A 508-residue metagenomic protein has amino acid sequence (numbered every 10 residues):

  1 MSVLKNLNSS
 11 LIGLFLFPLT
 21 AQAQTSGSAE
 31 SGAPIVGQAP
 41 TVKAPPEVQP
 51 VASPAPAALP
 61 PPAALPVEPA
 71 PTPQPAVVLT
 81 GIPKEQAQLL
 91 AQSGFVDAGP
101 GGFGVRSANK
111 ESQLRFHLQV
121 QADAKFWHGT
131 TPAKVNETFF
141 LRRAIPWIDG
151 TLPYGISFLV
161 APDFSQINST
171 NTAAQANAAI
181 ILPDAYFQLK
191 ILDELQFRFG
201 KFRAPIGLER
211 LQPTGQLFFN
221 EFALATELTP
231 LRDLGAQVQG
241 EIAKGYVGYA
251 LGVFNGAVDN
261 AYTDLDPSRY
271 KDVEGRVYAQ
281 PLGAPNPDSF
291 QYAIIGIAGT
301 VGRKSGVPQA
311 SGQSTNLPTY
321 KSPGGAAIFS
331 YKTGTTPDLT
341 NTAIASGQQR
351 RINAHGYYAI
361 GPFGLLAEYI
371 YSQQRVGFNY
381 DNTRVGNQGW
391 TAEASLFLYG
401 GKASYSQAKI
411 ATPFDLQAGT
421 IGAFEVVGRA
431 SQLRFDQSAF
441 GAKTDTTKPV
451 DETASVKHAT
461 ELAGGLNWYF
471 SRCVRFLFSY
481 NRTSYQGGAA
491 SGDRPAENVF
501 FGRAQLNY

Functional and structural regions predicted by a protein language model:
S2-S10: Bacterial Sec-dependent N-terminal signal peptides
V3, A21-Q121, K402-P413, T444-D451 (+1 more regions): N-terminal periplasmic/intermembrane-space "pro-region" immediately following the signal or transit peptide
S9-P18: Bacterial N-terminal signal peptides
T25-K84, L195, T229, G235-P267 (+5 more regions): Glycine/serine-rich loop-strand microenvironments at binding/catalytic pocket rims
Q88-S93, V105-F116, A122-R142, A327-Y331 (+2 more regions): Surface-exposed strand-loop-strand hairpins of Gram-negative outer-membrane beta-barrel proteins
F95-V96, F140, T229-P230, K457-H458 (+2 more regions): Short hydrophobic/aromatic segments of transmembrane alpha-helices and their interfaces
A98-S305, G386-G419, A423-A442: Outer membrane beta-barrel
T130-A133, Q175, Y186-Q188, Q291 (+2 more regions): Outer-membrane beta-barrel pore domains
